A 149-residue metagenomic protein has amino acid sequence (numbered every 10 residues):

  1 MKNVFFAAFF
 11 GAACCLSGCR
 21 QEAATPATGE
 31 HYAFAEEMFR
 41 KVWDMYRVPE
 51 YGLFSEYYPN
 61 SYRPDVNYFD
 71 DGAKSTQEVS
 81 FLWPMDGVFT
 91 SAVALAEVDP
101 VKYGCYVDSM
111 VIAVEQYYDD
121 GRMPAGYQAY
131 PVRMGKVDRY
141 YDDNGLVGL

Functional and structural regions predicted by a protein language model:
M1-A27: Bacterial Sec-dependent N-terminal signal peptides
F9, L16, F89, V93 (+3 more regions): Generic hydrophobic secondary-structure signal
Q21-M134: Low-complexity, Ser/Thr/Pro/Gly-enriched N-terminal "stalk/linker" regions
E78-M85, V137-L149: Aromatic-rich carbohydrate-recognition surfaces in CAZymes
